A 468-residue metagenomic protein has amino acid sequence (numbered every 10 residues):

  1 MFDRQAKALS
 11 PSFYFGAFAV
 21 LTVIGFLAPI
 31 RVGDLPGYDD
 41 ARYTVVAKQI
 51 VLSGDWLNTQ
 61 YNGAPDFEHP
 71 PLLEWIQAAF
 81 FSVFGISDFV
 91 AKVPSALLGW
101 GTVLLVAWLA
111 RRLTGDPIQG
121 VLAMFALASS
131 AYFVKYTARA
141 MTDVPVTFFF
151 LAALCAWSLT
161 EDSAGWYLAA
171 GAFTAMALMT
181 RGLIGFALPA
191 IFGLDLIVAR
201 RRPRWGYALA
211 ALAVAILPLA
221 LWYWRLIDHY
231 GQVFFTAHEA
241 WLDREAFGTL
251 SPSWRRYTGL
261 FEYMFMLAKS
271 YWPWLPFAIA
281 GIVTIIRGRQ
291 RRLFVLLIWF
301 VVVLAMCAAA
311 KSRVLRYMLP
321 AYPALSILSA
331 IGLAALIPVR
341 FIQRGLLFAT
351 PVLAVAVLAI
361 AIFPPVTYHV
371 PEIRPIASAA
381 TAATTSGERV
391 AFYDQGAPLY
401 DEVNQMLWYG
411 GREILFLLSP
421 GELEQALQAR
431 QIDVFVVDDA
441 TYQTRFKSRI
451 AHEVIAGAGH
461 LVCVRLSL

Functional and structural regions predicted by a protein language model:
I24-L27, R42-P65, P71-W75, A79 (+1 more regions): Extracytosolic helix-loop segments that constitute the early lumenal/periplasmic catalytic or substrate-binding loops
V93-T114: Transmembrane-helix motifs of polytopic, lipid-linked glycan transferases
S95, K135-P145: Short acidic/glycine- and proline-prone juxtamembrane loop motifs at membrane-interface regions of multi-pass membrane
R112, P117, A153-A169, A177 (+2 more regions): Membrane-interface transmembrane helices that cradle and orient dolichyl/undecaprenyl
T137, K311-P338: Hydrophobic/aromatic-rich transmembrane helices and adjacent perimembrane loops
M176, G185-R289, L304-K311: Transmembrane-lumen/periplasm boundary regions of multi-pass, lipid-linked membrane glycan transferases
P189, I360-T444, I450-L466: Short periplasmic/luminal acceptor-recognition loop of GT-C membrane glycosyltransferases, typified by
R289, L333-A361: Signature aromatic-anchored transmembrane alpha helix within multi-pass, membrane-resident enzymes that catalyze glycan
